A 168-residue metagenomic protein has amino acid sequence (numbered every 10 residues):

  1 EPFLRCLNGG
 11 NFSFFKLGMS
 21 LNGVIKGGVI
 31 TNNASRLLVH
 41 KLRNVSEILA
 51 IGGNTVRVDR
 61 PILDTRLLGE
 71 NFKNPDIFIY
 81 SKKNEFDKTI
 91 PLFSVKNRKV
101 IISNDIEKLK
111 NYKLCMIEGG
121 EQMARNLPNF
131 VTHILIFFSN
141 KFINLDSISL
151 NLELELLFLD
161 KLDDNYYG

Functional and structural regions predicted by a protein language model:
P2-C6, G10-N129, N140: Active-site ligand-binding patch in enzyme domains
T89-V95, L145-E153: Short, aromatic/basic amphipathic alpha-helical patches
V131-I136: Conserved acidic-Pro-Pro-aromatic motif
F137-F138, I143: Long, positively charged, glycine-interspersed low-complexity recognition regions
S147-G168: Conserved histidine-centered catalytic loops in small-molecule metabolism enzymes
